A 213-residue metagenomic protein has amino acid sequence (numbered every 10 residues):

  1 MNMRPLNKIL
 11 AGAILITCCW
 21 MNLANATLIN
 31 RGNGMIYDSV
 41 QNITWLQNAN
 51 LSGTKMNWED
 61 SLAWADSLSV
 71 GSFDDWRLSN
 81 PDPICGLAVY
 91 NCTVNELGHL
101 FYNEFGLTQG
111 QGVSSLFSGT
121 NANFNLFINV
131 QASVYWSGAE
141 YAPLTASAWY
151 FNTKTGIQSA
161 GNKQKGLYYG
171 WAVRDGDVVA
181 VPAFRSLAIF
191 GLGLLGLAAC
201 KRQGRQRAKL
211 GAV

Functional and structural regions predicted by a protein language model:
N2-A11: Bacterial N-terminal signal peptides that target proteins for export
A11-C19: Bacterial N-terminal signal peptides
W20-A26: Sec/Tat signal peptide C-region and signal peptidase I cleavage site
T27-R77, L167-V173: Extracellular adhesion/carbohydrate-recognition regions
L62, D66-F73, P81-Y150: An exposed tryptophan-centered "aromatic clamp" motif
N162-A180: Short, structured beta-strand segments at or near domain termini in extracellular proteins/domains
P182-K201: A short, hydrophobic C-terminal helix/tail in secreted or cell-surface proteins
A198-V213: C-terminal membrane-anchoring or membrane-association module
